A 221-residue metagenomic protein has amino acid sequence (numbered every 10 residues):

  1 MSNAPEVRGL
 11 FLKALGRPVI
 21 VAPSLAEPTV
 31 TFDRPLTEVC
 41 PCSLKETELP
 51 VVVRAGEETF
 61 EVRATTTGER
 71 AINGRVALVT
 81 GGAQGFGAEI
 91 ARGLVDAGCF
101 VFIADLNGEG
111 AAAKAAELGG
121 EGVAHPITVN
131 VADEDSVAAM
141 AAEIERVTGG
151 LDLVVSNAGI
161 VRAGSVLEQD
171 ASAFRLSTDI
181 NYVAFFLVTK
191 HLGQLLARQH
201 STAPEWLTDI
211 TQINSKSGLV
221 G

Functional and structural regions predicted by a protein language model:
M1-A77: Glycine-rich flexible loops
R70-F102: Canonical Rossmann dinucleotide-binding motif of NAD(H)/NADP(H)-dependent dehydrogenases/reductases, specifically
C99-A113: Conserved glycine-rich Rossmann-like NAD(P)H-binding loop of the short-chain dehydrogenase/reductase
G108-E109, T128-A139, A171: The beta1-alpha1 cofactor-binding region of Rossmann-like NAD(H)/NADP(H)-dependent oxidoreductases
S165-V166, D170-R175: Substrate-binding pocket helix/loop in short-chain dehydrogenase/reductase
T189-K190: A short, exposed helix-loop element centered on a Lys and neighboring polar residues
S201-G221: Catalytic loop of short-chain dehydrogenase/reductase
